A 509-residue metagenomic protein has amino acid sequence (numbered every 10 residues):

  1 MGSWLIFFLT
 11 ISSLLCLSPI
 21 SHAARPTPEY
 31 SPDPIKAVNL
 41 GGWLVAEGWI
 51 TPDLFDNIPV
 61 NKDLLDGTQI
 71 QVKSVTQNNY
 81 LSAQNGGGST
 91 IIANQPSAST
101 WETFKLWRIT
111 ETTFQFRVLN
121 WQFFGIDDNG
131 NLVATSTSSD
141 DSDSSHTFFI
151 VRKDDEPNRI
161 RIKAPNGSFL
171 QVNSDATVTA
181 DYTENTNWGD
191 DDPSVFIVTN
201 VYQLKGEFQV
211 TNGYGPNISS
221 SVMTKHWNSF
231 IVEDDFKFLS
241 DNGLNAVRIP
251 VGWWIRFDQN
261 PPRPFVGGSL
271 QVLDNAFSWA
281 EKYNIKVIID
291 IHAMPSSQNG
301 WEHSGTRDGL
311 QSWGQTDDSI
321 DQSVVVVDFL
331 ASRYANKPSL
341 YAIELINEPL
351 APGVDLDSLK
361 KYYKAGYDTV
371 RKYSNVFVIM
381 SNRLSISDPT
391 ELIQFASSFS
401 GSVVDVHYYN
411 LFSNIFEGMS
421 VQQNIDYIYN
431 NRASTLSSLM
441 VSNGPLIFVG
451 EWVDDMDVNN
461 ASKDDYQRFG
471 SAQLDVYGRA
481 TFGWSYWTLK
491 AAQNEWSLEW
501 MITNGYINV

Functional and structural regions predicted by a protein language model:
G2, I11-T27: N-terminal signal peptide
P32, G48, S297-V458, L474-D475 (+3 more regions): Active-site region of glycoside hydrolase catalytic domains
D33-A37, V45-L64, T68, Q203-F377 (+1 more regions): Active-site mouth of glycoside hydrolases
N39-A46, V75-Y80: Short polar catalytic/cofactor-binding loops
K62-V201: Lectin-like carbohydrate-binding module/patch detector with strong preference for beta-trefoil
D465-Y466: Alpha-helical multi-pass membrane domain signature
E495-V509: C-terminal functional modules
